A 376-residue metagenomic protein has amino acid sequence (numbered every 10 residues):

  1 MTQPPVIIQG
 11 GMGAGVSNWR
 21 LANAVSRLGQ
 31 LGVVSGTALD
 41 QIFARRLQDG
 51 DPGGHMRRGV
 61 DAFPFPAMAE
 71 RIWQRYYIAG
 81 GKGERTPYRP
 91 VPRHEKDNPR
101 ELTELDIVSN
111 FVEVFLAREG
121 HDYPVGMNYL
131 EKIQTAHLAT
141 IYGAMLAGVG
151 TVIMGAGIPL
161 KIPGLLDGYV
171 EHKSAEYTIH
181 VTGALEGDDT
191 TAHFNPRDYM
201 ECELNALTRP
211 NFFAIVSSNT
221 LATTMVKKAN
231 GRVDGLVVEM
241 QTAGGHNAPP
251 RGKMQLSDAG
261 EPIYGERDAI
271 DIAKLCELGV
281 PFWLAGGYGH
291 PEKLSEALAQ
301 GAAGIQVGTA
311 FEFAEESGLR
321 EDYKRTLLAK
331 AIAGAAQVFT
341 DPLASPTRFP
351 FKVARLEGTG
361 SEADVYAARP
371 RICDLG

Functional and structural regions predicted by a protein language model:
M1-E277, E292: Active-site entrance/lid segments in N-terminal catalytic domains of soluble metabolic enzymes
L21, R58, V233, Q241-P281 (+2 more regions): Conserved active-site-proximal phosphate/metal-binding subdomains
V25, A297-L298: Hydrophobic residues within well-ordered alpha-helices
